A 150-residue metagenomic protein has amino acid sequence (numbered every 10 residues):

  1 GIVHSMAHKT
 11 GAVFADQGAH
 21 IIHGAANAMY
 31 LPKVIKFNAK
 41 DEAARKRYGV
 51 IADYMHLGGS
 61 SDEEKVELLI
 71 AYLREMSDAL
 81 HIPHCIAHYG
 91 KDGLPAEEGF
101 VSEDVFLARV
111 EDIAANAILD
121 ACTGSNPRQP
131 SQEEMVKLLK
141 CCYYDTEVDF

Functional and structural regions predicted by a protein language model:
G1-Y72: Active-site segments that bind and position negatively charged phosphate/pyrophosphate groups
A52-F150: C-terminal charged capping/lid subdomain of soluble metabolic enzymes
